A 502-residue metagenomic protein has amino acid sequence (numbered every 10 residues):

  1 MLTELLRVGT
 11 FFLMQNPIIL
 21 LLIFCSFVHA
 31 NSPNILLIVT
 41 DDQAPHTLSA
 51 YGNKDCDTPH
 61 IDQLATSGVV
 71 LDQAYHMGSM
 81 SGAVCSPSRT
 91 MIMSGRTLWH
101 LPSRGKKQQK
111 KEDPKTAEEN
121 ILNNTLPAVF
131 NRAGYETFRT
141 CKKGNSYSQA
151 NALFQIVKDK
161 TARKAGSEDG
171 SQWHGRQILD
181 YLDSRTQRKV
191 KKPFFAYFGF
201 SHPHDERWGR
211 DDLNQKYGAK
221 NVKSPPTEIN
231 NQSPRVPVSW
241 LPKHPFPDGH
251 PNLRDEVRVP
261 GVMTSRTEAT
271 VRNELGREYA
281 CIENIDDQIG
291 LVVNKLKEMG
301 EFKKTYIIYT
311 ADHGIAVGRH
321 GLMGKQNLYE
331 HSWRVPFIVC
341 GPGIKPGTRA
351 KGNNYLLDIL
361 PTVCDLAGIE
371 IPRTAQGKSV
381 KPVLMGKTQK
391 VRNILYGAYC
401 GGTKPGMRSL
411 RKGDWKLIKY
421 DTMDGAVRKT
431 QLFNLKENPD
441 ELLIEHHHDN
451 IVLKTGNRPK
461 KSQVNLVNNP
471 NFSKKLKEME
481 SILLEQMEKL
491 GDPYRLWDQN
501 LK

Functional and structural regions predicted by a protein language model:
P17-S26: Sec-dependent N-terminal signal peptides
P33-N34, T58-P59, P87, I121-A128 (+11 more regions): A structural signal for well-ordered alpha-helical segments within the folded catalytic domains of diverse enzymes
D42-D55, S79, T161-G166, S184-L357 (+5 more regions): Active-site-proximal cap/lid insertion segments
S49-R89, G95-R96, H100, E136-F138 (+3 more regions): Short, structured active-site-proximal loop/turn typified by the sulfatase FGly-forming signature C/S-X-P-X-R
A50-G52, V70-R96, R104, R139-A150 (+7 more regions): Short, solvent-exposed turn/loop segments enriched in Gly/Ser/Thr/Pro and often Arg
T58, I92, K142, F302-T305 (+5 more regions): Polar, surface-exposed loop/tail segments that function as active-site lids or cofactor/substrate-recognition elements
P87-R188, F194, E206-N214, G218 (+3 more regions): Catalytic-site neighborhoods of secreted/periplasmic enzymes that process anionic sulfate/phosphate groups
